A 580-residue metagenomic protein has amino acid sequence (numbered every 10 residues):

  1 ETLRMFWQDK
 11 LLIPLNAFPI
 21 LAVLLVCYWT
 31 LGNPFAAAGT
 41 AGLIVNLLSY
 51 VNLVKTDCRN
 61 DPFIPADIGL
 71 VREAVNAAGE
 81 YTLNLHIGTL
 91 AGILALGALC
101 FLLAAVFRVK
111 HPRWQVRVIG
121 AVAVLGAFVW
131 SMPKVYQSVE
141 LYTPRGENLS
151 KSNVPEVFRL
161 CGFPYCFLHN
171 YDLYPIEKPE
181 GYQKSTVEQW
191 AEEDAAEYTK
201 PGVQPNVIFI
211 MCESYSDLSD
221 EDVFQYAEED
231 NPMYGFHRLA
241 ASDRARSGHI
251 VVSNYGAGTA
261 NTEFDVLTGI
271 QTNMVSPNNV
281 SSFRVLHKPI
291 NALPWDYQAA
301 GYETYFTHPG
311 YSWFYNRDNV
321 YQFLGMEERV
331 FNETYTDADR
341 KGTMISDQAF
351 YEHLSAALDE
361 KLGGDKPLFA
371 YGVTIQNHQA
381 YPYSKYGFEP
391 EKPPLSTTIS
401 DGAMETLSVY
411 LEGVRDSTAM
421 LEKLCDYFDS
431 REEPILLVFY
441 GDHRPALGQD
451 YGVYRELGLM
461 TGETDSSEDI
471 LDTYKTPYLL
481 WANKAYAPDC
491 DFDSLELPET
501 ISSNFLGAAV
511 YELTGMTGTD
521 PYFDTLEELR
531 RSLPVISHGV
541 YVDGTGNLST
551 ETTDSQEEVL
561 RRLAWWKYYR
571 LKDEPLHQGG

Functional and structural regions predicted by a protein language model:
E1-N153: Transmembrane and membrane-interface helices of multi-pass, inner-membrane envelope-modifying transferases
T40, E156, L160, T259 (+1 more regions): A generic structural signal for short, non-catalytic loop/turn and secondary-structure boundary residues
R59, I68-A77, I87-A91, Y165-I176 (+3 more regions): Short alpha-helical interface patches
R59, P65-I68, K151-Y165, S253-A257 (+2 more regions): Membrane-interface micro-motifs in multi-pass membrane enzymes
A74, V135, P164-F167, V187 (+3 more regions): Generic structural signal of hydrophobic/aromatic residues within well-ordered alpha-helices of folded domains
M132-F209: Membrane-interface segments at or immediately adjacent to transmembrane helices that form the boundary between
E192-P201, F209-C212, D217-G580: Solvent-exposed soluble domains appended to multi-pass membrane proteins
